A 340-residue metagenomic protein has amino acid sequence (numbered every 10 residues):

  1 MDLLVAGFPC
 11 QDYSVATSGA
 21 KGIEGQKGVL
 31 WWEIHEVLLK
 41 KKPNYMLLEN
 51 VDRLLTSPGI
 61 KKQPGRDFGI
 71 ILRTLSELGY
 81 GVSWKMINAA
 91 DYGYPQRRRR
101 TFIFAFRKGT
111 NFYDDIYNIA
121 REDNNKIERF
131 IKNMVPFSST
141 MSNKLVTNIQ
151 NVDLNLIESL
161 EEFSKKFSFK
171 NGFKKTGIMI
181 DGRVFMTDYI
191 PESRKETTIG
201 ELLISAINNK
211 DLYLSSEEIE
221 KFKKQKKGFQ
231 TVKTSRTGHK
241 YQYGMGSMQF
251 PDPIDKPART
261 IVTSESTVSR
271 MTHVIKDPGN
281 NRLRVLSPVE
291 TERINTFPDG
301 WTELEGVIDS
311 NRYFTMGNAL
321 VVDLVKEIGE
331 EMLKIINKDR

Functional and structural regions predicted by a protein language model:
M1, Q11-Q242, G246-M248: Class I S-adenosyl-L-methionine
C10-Q11, I261: Intrinsically disordered low-complexity regions specifically enriched for long asparagine
G172-R340: C-terminal target-recognition/interaction regions appended to catalytic cores
